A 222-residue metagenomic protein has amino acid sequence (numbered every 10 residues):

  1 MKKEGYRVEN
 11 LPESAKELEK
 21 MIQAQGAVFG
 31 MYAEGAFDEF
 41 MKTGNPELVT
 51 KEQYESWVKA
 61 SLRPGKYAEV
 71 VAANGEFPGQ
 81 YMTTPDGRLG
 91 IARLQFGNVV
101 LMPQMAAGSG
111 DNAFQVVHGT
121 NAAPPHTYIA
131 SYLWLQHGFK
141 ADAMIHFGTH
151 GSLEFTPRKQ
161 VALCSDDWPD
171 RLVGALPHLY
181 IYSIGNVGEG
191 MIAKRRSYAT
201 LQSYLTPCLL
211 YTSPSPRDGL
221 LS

Functional and structural regions predicted by a protein language model:
M1-N98: Extended, H/D-rich, highly charged conserved domains that either
K3-P12, V100-M102, D111-S213: Catalytic or ion-translocation cores adjacent to nucleophile or general acid/base/metal-coordination motifs in diverse
M105: Short, small-residue-rich loop/turn micro-motifs
Y211-L221: Single conserved hydrophobic/aromatic residue that forms the stacking wall/gate of nucleotide- or nucleobase-binding
